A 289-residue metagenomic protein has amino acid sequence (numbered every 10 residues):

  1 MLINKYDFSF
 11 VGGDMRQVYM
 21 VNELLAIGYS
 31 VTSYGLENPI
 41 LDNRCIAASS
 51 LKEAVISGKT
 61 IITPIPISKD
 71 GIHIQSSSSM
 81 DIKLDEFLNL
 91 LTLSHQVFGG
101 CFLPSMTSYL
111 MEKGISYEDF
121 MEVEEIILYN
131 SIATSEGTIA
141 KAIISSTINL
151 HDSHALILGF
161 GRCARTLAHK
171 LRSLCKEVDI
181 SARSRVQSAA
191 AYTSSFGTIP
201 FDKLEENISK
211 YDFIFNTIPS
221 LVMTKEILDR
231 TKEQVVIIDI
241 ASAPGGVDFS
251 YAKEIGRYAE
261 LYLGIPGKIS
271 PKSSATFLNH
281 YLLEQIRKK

Functional and structural regions predicted by a protein language model:
L2-I3, I62-D152, Y281: Glycine/serine-rich phosphate-binding loop and adjoining beta1-alpha1 elements at the start of nucleotide-handling
N4-I46, K52-E53: N-terminal glycine-/charge-rich "phosphate-binding" loop or analogous flexible N-terminal tail
F8-V18, L24, H151-L171: Glycine-rich adenosine-cofactor-binding loop
D14, E37, L103, R183-S184 (+1 more regions): Residues in the short beta-alpha loop(s) of Rossmann-like NAD(P)-binding domains
I27-D42, L174-S194: NAD(P)-binding Rossmann-fold cofactor-contacting core
Y29, N89-Q96, K113-I115, C175 (+2 more regions): A short helix->loop->beta-strand "cap" motif at the edges of active sites that frequently abuts
L51, P66-H73, L84-L91, A191-P266: Rossmann-like adenosine-cofactor binding region
C101-E118, A241-Q285: Rossmann-fold NAD(P)-binding glycine/threonine-rich loop
